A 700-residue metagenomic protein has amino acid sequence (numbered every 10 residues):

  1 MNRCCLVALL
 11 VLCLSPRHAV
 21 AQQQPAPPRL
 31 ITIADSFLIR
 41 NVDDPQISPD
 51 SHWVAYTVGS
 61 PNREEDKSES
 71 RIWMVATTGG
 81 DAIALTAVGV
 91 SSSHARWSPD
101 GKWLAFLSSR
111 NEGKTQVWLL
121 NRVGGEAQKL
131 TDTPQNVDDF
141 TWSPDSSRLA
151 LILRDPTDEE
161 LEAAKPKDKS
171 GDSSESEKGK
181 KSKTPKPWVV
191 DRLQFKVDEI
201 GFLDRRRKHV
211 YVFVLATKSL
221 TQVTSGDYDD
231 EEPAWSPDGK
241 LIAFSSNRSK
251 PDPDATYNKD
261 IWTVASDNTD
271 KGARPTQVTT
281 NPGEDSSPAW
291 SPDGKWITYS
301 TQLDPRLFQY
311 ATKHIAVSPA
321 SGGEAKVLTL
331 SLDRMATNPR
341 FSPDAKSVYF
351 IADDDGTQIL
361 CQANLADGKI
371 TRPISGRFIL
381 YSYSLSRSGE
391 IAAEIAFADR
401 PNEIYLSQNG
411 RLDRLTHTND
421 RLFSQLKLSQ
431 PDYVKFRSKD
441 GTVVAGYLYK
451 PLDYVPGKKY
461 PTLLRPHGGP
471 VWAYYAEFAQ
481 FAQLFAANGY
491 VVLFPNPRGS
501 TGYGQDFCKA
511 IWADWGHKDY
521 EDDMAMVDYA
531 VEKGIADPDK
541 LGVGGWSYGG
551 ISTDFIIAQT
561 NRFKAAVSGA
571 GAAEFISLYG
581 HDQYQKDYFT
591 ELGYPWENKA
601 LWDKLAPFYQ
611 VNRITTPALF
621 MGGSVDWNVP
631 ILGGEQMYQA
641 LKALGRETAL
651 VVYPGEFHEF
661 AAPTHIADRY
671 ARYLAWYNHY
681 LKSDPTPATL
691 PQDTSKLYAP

Functional and structural regions predicted by a protein language model:
Q24-S60, E64-D66, S70, V210: Mature N-terminal segment immediately following signal peptide/propeptide cleavage in secreted/periplasmic
Q46, A150-L153, E159, K183-D191 (+8 more regions): Non-catalytic accessory segments flanking enzyme active sites
P49-D50, P99-D100, P144-D145, P237-D238 (+3 more regions): Residue-level detector of Asp-centered blade-edge/turn motifs that repeat once per structural unit in beta-propeller
S51-V54, G101-A105, L149-A150, I242-A243 (+3 more regions): Hydrophobic beta-strand positions that form the internal "hydrophobic ladder" of WD40/Gbeta-like beta-propeller blades
V58-R71, T86-S93, A105-W118, E126 (+11 more regions): A flexible loop/linker signature enriched in serine peptidases of the S9 family
A76-G80, N121-G125, V214-K218, A265-D270 (+3 more regions): Short loop/turn segments that connect beta-strands within beta-propeller blades
S249-K250, D304-P305, G410-R411, T418-D539 (+2 more regions): Cap/lid segment of the alpha/beta-hydrolase catalytic domain
A487, F494-P700: Active-site-proximal cap/loop segments of hydrolase catalytic domains
